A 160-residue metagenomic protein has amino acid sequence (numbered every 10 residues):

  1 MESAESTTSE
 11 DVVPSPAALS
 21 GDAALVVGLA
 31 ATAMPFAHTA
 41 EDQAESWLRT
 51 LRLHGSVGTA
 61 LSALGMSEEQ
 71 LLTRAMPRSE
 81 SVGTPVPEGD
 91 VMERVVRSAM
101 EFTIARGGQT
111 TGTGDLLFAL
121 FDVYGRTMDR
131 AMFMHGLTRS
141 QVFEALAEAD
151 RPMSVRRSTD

Functional and structural regions predicted by a protein language model:
M1-D160: Histone-fold recognition with a strong bias for associated Lys/Arg-rich disordered tails
